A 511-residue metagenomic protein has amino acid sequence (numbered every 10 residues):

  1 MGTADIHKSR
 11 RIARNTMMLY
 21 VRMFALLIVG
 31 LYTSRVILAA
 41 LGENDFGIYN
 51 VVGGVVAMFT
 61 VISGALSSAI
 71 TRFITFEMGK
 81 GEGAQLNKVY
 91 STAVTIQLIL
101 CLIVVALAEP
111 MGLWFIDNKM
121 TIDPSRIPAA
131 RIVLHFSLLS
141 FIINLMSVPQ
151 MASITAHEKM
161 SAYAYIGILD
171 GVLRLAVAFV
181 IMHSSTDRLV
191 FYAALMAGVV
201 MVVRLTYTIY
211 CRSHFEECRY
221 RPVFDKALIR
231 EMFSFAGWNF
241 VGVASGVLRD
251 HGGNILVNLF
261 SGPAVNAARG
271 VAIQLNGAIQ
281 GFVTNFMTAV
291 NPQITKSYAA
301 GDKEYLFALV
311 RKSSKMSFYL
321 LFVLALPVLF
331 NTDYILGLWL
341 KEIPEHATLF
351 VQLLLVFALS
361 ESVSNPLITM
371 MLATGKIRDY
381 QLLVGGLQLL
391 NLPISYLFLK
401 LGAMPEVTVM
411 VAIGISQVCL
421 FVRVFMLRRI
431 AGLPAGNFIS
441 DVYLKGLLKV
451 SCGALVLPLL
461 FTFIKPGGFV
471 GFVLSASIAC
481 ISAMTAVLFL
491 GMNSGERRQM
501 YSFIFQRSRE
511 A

Functional and structural regions predicted by a protein language model:
M1-I12, L189-A193, Y207-D250, Q293 (+4 more regions): Interhelical loop/hinge segments that connect adjacent transmembrane helices in multipass membrane
G2-D5, R428-D441, L455-A511: Membrane-proximal transmembrane or re-entrant/amphipathic helices at the cytosolic face
K8-F76, V105-E109, S140, R174-L175 (+3 more regions): Signature of the first transmembrane helix
R14-L31, L195-R212, K226-K296, M316 (+4 more regions): Transmembrane helical elements of multi-pass membrane transporters/channels
I37-T60, V89, A129, L189-A194 (+5 more regions): Interfacial/gating helices of multi-pass transporter permease domains
L38-A40, N44-D45, S161, V172-L205 (+6 more regions): Membrane-interface helix-loop junctions in multi-pass transport and translocation proteins
G64-K80, A156, F215-E216, A272 (+3 more regions): Helix-loop junctions and terminal segments of transmembrane helices in multi-pass membrane transport/translocation
F141-L169, F179, V190, L355-L387 (+1 more regions): Membrane-interface junctions at transmembrane-helix termini in multi-pass inner-membrane proteins
